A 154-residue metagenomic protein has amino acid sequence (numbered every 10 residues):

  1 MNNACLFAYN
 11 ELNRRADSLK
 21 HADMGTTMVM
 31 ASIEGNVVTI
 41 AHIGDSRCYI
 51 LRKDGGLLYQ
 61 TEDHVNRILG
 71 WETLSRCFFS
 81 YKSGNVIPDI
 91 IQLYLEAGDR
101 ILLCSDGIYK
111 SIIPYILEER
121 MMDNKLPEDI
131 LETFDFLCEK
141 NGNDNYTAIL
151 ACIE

Functional and structural regions predicted by a protein language model:
M1-E154: PP2C/PPM-type serine/threonine phosphatase catalytic domain
